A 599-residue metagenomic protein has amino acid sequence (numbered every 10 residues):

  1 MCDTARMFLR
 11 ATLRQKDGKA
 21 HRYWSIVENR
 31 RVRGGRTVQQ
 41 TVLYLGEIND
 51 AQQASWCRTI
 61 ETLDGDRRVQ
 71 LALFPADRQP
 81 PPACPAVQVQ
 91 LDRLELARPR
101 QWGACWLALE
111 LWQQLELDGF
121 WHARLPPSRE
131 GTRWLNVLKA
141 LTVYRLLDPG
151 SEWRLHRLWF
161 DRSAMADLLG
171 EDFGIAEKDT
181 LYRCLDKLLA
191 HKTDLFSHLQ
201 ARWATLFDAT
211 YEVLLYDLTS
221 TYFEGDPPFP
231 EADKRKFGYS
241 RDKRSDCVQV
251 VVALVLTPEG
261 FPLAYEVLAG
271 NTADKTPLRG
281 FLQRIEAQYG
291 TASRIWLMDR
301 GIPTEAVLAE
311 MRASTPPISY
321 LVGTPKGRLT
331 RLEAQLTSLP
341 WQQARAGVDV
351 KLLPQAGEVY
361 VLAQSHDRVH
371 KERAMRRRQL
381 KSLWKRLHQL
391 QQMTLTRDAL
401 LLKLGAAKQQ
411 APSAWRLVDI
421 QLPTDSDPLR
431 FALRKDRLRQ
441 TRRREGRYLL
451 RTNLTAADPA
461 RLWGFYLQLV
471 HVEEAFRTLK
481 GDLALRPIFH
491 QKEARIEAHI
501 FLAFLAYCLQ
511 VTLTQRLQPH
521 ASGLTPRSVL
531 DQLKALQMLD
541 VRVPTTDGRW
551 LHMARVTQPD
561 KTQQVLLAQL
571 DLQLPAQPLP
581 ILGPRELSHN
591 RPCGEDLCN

Functional and structural regions predicted by a protein language model:
M1-A76: Extended interaction-bearing regions that mediate binding to partners or small molecules
D3-A11, G18, Y23, E28 (+4 more regions): Anion-binding and metal-coordination hotspots
R68-R93: Intrinsically disordered, low-complexity linkers and terminal tails enriched in Pro/Gly and often acidic or mixed-charge
